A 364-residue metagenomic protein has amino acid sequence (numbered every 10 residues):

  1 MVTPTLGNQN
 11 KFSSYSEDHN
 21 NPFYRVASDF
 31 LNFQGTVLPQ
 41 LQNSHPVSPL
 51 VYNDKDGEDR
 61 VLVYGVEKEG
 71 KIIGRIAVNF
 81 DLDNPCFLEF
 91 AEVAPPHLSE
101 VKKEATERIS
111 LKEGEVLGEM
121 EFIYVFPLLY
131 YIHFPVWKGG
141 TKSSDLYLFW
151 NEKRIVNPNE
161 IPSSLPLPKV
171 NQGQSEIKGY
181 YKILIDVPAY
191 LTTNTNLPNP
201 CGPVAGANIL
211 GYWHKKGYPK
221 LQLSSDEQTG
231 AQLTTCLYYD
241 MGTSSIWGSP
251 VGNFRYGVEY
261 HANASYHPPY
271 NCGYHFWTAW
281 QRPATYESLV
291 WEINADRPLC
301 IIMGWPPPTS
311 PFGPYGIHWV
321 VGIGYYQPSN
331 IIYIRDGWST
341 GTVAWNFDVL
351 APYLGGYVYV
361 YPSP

Functional and structural regions predicted by a protein language model:
M1-P4: Secretory targeting signatures
L6-R60, G65-L117, Q228-P364: Conserved active-site-adjacent core of cysteine acyl-enzyme catalytic domains
R25-V47, R108-E113, E119-V125, W137-V251: Active-site-adjacent structural segments surrounding the nucleophilic cysteine of cysteine proteases and isopeptidases
Y64, V78, I132-F134, G139: Conserved histidines in hydrophobic membrane contexts and catalytic metal-binding motifs
L128: Peptidyl-prolyl cis-trans isomerase
